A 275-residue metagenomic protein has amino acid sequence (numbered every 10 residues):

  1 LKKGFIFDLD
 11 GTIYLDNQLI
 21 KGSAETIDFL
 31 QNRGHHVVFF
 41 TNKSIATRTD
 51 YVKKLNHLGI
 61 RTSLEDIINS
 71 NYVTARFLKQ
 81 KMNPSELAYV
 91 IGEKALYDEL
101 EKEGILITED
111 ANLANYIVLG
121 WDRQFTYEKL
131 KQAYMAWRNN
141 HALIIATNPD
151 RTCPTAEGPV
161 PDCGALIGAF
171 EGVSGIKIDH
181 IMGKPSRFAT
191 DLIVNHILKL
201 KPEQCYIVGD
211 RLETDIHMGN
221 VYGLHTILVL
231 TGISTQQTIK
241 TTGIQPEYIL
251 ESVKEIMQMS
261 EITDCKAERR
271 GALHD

Functional and structural regions predicted by a protein language model:
L1-F7, L15-K21, E25-R33, I45 (+2 more regions): Asp-based, Mg2+/Mn2+-dependent phosphohydrolase catalytic module
N42: A metal-dependent hydrolase metal-coordination microenvironment
